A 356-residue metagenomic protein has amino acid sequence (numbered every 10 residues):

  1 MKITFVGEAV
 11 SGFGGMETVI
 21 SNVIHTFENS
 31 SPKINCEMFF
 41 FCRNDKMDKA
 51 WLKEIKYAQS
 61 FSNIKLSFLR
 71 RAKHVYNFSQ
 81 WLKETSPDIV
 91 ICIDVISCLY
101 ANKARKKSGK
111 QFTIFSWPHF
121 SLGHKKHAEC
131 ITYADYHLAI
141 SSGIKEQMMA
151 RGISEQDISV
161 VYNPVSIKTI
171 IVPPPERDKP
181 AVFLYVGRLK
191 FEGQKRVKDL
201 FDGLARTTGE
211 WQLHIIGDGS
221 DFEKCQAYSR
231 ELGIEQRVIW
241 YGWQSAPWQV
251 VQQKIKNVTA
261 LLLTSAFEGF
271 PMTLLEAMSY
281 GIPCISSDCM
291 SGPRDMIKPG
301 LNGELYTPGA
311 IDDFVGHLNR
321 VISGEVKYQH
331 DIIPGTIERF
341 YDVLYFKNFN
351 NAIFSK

Functional and structural regions predicted by a protein language model:
T4-V6, P175-L204, H214: Conserved donor-binding/catalytic core segment of Leloir-type glycosyltransferases
V6-G14, T18-R70, W81, G219-D221: N-terminal strand-loop element at the rim of the active site of nucleotide-sugar-dependent glycosyltransferases
C92-C98, P118: Short His-centered aromatic/hydrophobic patch
G109-P118, L122-S142, E146: A conserved, positively charged/aromatic
D221-K224, E235-P247, K254, L305: Active-site donor-binding acidic/aromatic loop of nucleotide-activated sugar and phosphosugar transferases involved
A266: Aromatic "clamp/platform" in nucleotide-sugar-dependent glycosyltransferases that forms part of the donor/acceptor
P283-S287: Short hydrophobic beta-strand element within catalytic cores of glycosyltransferases and related nucleotide-activated
K298-G300, E304-I311, N319-V326: Conserved acidic donor-binding segment of nucleotide-sugar-dependent glycosyltransferases
